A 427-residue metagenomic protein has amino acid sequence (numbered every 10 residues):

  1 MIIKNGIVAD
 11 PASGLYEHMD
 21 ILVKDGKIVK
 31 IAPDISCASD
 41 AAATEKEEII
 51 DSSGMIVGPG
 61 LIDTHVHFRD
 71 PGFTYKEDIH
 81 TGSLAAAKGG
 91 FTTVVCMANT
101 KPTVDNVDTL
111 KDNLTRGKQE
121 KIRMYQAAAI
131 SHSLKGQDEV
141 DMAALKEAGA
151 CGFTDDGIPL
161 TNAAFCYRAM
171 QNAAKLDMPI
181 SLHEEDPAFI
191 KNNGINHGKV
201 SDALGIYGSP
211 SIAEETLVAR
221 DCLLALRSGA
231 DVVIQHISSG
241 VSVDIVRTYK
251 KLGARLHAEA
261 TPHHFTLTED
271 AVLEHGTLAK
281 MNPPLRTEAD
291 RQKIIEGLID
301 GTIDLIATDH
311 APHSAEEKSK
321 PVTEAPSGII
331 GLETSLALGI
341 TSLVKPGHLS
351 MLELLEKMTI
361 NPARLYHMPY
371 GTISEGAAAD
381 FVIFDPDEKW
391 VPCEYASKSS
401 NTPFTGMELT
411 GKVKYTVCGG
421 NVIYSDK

Functional and structural regions predicted by a protein language model:
M1-A43: N-terminal metal-binding scaffold of metallo-dependent hydrolase/deaminase domains
G6, I21, G26, G54 (+15 more regions): Divalent metal-coordination and catalytic microenvironments
S36-V57: Active-site metal-binding motif and surrounding structural segment of the metallo-beta-lactamase
S52-G117: Metal-associated gating/positioning segment near the N- to mid-region
T115-I130: A glycine-rich helix N-cap at a beta->alpha junction
Q137-I306: Histidine/acidic residue-rich metal-binding segments in metalloenzymes
A203-D231, L278, I299-D300, D304-I306 (+1 more regions): His/Asp/Glu-enriched, well-ordered alpha-helical/loop segment that forms or immediately abuts the divalent-metal
P321-E324, A378-K427: C-terminal cap of metal-dependent C-N hydrolases
